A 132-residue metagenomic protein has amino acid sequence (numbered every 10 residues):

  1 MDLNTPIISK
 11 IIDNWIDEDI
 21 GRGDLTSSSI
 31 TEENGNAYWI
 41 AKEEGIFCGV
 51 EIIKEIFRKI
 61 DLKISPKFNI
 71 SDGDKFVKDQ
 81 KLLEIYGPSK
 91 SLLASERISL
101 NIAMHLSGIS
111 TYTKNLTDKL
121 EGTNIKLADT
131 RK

Functional and structural regions predicted by a protein language model:
D2-K132: Acidic/glycine-rich phosphate/pyrophosphate-binding loops and surrounding catalytic core that coordinate Mg2+
